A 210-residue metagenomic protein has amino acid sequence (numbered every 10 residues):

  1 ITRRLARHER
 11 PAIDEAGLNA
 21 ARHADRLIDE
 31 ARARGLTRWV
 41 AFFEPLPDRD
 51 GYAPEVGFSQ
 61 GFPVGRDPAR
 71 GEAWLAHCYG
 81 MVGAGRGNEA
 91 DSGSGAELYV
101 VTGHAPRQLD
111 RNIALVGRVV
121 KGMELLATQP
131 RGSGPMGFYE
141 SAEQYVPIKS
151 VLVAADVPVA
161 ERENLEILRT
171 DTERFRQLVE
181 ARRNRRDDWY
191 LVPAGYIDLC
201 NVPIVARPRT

Functional and structural regions predicted by a protein language model:
I1-T210: Cross-family detector of peptidyl-prolyl cis-trans isomerase
